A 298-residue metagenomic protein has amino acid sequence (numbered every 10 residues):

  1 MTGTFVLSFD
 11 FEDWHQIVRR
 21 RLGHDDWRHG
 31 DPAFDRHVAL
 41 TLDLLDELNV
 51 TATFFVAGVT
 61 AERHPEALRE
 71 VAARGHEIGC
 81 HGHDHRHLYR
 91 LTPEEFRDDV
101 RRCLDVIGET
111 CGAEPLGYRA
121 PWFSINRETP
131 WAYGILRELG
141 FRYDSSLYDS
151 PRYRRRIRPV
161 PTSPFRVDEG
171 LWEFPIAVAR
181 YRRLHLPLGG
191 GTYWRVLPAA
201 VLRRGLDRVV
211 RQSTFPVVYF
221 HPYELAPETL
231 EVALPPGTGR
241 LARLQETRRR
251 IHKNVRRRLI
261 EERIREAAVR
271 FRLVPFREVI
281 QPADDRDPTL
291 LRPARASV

Functional and structural regions predicted by a protein language model:
M1-G117, W122-R182, P198-V298: Catalytic alpha-helical scaffold of carbohydrate-active enzymes acting on polysaccharides/glycoconjugates
L186-V196: Surface-exposed cleft-lining segments at the edges of enzyme active sites
